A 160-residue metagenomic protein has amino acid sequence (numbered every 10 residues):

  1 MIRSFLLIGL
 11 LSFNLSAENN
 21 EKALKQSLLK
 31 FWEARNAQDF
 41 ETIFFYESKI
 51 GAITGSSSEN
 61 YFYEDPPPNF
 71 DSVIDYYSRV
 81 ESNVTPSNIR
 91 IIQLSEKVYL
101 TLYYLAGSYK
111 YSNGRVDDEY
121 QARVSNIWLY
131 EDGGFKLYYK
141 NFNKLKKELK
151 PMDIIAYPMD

Functional and structural regions predicted by a protein language model:
S4-L15: Sec-dependent N-terminal signal peptides
L11, L129-D132, K136-D160: Low-complexity, intrinsically disordered terminal/linker segments enriched in charged and Gly/Pro repeats
N14-Y46, I155-D160: Short, low-complexity N-terminal intrinsically disordered segments enriched in polar/charged residues
E21-K22, D39-L94, D118: A solvent-exposed, acidic/Ser-Thr-rich amphipathic alpha-helical stretch
I50, Y103-K110: Generic short beta-strand segments
V73, P86-I92, L105-G107, R123-L129 (+1 more regions): Hydrophobic/aromatic beta-strand elements that line small-molecule binding cavities or substrate pockets in beta-rich
I91-L100, W128-F135: A short, structured loop/turn motif at beta-sheet edges
S108-S112, K146-K147: Sequence/structural signature of outer-membrane beta-barrel proteins
